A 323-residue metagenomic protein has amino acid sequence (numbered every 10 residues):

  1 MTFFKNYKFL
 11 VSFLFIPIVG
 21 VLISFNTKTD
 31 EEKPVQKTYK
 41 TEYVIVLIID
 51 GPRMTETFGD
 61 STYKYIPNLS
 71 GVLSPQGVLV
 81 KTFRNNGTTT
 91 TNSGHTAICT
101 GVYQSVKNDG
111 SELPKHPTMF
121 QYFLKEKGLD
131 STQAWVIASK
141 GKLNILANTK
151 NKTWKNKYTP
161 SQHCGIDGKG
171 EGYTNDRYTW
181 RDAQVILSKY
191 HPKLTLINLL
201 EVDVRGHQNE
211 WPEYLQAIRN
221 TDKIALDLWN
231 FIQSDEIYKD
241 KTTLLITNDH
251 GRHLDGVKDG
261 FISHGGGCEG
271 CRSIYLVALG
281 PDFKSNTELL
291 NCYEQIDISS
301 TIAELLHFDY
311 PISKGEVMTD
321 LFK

Functional and structural regions predicted by a protein language model:
D30-G77: Active-site-proximal N-terminal segment of extracellular/periplasmic enzymes that hydrolyze or transfer
Y39-R53, V72-L73, F123, K193-L200 (+5 more regions): Beta-strand elements within well-structured catalytic alpha/beta cores of enzymes that handle phosphate/sulfate esters
V46, N68, D222-I262, I302: Metal-dependent active-site segment of extracytoplasmic phospho-/sulfohydrolases and closely related
G71-P114, W154: Active-site segment of extracytoplasmic enzymes that catalyze sulfate/phosphate-ester chemistry
S93-T100, S263-L306: Substrate-binding rim/cap in mid-to-C-terminal beta-strand-loop elements of soluble/periplasmic
S105-G172: Catalytic-site neighborhoods of secreted/periplasmic enzymes that process anionic sulfate/phosphate groups
N148-H163, R181-K223, D227: Active-site His/acidic residue clusters
Y293, H307-K323: Polar, surface-exposed loop/tail segments that function as active-site lids or cofactor/substrate-recognition elements
